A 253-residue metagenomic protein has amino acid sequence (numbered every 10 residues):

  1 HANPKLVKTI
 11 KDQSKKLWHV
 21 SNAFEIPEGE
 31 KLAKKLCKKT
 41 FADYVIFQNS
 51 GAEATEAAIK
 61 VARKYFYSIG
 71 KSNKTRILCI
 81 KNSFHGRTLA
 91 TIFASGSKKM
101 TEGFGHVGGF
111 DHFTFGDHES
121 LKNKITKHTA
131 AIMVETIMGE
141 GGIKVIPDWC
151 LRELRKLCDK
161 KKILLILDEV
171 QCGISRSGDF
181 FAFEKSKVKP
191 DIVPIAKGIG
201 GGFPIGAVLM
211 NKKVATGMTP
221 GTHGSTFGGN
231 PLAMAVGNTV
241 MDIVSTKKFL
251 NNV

Functional and structural regions predicted by a protein language model:
H1-V253: Conserved N-terminal phosphate-binding loop of PLP-dependent enzymes in the Aspartate aminotransferase
